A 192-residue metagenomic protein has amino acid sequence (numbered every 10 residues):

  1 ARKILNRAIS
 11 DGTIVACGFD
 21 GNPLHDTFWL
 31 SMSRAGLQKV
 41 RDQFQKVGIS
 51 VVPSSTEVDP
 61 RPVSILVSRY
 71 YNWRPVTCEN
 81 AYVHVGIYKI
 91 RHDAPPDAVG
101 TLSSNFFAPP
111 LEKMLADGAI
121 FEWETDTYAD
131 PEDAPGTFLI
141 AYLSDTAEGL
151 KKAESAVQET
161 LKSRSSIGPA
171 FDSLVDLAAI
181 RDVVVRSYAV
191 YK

Functional and structural regions predicted by a protein language model:
A1-S163, D172-K192: Short S/T/G/P-rich N-terminal loop/turn motif that feeds into the first structured element of a domain
